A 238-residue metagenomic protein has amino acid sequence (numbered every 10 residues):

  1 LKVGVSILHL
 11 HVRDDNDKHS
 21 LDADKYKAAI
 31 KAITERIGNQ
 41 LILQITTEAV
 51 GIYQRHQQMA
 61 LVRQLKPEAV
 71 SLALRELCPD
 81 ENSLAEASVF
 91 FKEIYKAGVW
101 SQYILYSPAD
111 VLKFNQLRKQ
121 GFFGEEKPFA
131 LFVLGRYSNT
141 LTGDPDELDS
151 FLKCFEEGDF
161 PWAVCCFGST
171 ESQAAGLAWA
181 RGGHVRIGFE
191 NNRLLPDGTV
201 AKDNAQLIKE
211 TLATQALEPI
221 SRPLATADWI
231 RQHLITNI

Functional and structural regions predicted by a protein language model:
L1-K2, K18-I45, F90-G98, D149-G158 (+1 more regions): Alpha-helix-loop-beta-strand connector modules within alpha/beta enzyme cores
K2-I7, P67, G182-G183: A structural motif
S6-A28, G135, N192-D197: Glycine-rich, proline-tolerant flexible connector loops at the mouths of alpha/beta enzymes
D17-A28, N82-A85, N139-D146, T199-Q206: Alpha-helix N-cap and loop-to-helix initiation/capping positions
D17-S83: Active-site beta->alpha loop and helix N-cap motifs at the rims of alpha/beta catalytic domains
V50-H56, C78, L134-T140, L194-L195 (+1 more regions): Flexible glycine/acidic-rich beta-alpha junction loops that bind and position SAM and/or redox cofactors in anaerobic
A69-F189: Catalytic alpha/beta core domains of metabolic enzymes, predominantly
K153, G176-I238: Structured C-terminal cap/extension of enzyme domains
